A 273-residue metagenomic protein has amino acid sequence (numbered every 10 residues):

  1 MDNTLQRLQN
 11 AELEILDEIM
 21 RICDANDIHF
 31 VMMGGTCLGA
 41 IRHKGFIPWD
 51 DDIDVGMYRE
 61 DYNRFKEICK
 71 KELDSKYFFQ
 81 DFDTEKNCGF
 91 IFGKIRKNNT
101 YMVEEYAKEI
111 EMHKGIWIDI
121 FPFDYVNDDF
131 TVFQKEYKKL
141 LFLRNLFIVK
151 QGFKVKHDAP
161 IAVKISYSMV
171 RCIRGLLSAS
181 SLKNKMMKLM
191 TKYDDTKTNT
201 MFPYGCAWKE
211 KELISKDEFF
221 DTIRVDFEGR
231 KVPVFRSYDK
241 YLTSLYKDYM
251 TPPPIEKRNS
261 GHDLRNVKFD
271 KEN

Functional and structural regions predicted by a protein language model:
M1-D24, C69-D128, I148-L245, P252-N273: Conserved catalytic core of two-metal-ion nucleotidyltransferases
M20-I53, Y62-N63, D217, S244-L245: Active-site nucleotide-donor binding segment shared across nucleotidyl transfer reactions
I53-D54, R230: Short active-site oxyanion
G56-Y58: Short hydrophobic/aromatic beta-strand micro-patches that form the beta-sheet surface supporting nucleotide- or nucleic
F65-E67: Conserved SAM-binding loop
F130-K135: A short secondary-structure junction signal
Y137-L140: Short, His- and charge-rich active-site/binding loops that engage polyanionic ligands
L143: Helical lid/core segments from catalytic subdomains that handle acyl or acyl-like groups
